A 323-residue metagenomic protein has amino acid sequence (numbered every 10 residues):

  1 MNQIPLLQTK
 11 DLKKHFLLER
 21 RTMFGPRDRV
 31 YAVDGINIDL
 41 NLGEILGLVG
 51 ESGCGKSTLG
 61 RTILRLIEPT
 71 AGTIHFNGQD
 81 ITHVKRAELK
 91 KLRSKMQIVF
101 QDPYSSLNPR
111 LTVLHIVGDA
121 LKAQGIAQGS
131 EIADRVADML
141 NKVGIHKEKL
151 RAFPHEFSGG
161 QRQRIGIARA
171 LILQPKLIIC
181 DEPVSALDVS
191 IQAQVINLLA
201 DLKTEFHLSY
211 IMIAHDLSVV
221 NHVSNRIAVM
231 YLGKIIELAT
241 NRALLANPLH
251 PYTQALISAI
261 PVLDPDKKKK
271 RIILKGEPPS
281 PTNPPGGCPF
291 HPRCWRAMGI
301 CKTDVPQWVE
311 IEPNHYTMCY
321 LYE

Functional and structural regions predicted by a protein language model:
Q3-P5, L18-F24, R29, L238-E323: Short catalytic/signature loops enriched in Gly
L64: Helix-to-loop junction immediately C-terminal to a conserved catalytic motif
G72-D80: Conserved ABC transporter NBD signature motif
D80, E131-E148, D201, Q254-S258: Conserved ABC ATPase "signature" region
F153-F157, Q161: Conserved ABC ATPase signature
I172-K176: A short, proline-enriched helix->beta-strand linker immediately N-terminal to the Walker B motif in ABC-type P-loop
I179, P183-L187, I191-K269: P-loop NTP-binding/switch modules centered on Walker-like glycine-rich loops
